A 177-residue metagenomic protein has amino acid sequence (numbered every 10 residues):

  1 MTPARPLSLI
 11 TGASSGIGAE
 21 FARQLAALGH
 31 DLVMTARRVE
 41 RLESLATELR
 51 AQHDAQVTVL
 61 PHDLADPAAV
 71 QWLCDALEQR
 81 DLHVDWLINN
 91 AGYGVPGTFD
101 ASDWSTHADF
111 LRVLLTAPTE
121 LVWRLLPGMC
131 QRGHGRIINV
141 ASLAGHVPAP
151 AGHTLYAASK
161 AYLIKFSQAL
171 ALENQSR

Functional and structural regions predicted by a protein language model:
S14-G16: Conserved glycine-rich cofactor-binding loop
L28-L45: Conserved glycine-rich Rossmann-like NAD(P)H-binding loop of the short-chain dehydrogenase/reductase
N90-V95: Conserved NAD(P)H cofactor-binding loop of Rossmann-fold oxidoreductase domains
T98-L111: Substrate-binding pocket helix/loop in short-chain dehydrogenase/reductase
V122, S159: Active-site helix of classical SDR
S142: Residue(s) in the substrate-gating loop at a strand-loop-helix junction that position the organic substrate next
A149-L155, A169: Active-site loop-to-helix junction immediately N-terminal to the catalytic Tyr of the SDR YXXXK motif in Rossmann-fold
